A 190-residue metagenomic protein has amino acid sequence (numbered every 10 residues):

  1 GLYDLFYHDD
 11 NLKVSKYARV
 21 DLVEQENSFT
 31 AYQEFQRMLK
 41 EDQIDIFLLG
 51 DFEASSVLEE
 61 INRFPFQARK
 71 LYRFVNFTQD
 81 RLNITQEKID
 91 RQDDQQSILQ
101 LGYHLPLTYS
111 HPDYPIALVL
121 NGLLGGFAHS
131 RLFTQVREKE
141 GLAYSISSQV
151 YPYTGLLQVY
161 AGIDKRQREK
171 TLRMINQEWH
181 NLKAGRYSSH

Functional and structural regions predicted by a protein language model:
G1-Y72, E138-H190: Charge-rich, well-structured scaffold segments of protease-associated domains
Q43, L71-H129: His/Glu-based metal-binding/catalytic segments typifying zinc-dependent metallopeptidases
S55, L107, S130-R131, I146: Basic, gly/Ser/Thr/Pro-rich low-complexity segments located predominantly at protein N termini
L123-L142, Y153: M16/MPP (pitrilysin/insulinase) zinc-metallopeptidase core fold and M16-derived inactive scaffolds
